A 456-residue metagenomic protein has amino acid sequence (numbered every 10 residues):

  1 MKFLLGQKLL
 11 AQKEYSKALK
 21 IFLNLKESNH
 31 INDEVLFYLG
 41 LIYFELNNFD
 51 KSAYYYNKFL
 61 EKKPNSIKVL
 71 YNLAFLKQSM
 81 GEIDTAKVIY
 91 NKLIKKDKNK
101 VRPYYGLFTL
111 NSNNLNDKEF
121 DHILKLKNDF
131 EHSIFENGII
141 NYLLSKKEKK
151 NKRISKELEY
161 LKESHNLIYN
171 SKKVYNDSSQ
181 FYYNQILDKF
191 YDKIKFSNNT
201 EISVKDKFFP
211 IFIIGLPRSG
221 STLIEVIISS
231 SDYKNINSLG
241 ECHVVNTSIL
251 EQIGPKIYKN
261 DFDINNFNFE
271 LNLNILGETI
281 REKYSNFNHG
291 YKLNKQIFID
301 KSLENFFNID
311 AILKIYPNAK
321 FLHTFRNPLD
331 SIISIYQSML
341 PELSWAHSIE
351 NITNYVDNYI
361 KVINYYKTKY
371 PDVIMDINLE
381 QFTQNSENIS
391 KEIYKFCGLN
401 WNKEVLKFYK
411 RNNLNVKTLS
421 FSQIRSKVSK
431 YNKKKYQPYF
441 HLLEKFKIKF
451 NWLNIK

Functional and structural regions predicted by a protein language model:
L10, F37, F44, Y71 (+3 more regions): Position-specific recognition of the canonical hydrophobic site in helix A of tetratricopeptide repeat
Y105-F108, F120-E131, N141-P210, Q252 (+5 more regions): PAPS-dependent sulfotransferases, especially Golgi type II membrane carbohydrate sulfotransferases
S203-Y316, T324-F325: Phosphate-binding active sites in nucleotide-utilizing proteins
